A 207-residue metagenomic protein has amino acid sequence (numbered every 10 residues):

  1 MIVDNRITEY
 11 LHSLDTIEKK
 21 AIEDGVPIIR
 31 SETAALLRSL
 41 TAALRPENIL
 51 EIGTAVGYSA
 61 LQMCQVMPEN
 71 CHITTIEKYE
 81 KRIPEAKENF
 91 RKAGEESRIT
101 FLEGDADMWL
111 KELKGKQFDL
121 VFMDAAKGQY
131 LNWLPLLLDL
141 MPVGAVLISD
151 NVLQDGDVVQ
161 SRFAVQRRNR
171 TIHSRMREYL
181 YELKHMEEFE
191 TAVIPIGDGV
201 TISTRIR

Functional and structural regions predicted by a protein language model:
M1-L120, K127-I148, V152-R207: A short alpha-helical cap/connector motif
